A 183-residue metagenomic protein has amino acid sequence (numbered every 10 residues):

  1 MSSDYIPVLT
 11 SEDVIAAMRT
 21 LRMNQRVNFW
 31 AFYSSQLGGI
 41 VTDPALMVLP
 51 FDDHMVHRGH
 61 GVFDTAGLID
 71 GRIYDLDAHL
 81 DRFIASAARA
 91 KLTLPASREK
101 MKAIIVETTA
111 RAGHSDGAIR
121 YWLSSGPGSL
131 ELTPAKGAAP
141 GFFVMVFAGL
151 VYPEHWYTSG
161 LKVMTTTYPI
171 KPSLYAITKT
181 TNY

Functional and structural regions predicted by a protein language model:
M1-T93, A103-E107, T133-Y183: Helix-start/capping segments and mature chain N-termini
A96-V106, D116-E131: Short, glycine/charge-rich beta-strand/loop segments that flank catalytic centers and engage negatively charged groups
